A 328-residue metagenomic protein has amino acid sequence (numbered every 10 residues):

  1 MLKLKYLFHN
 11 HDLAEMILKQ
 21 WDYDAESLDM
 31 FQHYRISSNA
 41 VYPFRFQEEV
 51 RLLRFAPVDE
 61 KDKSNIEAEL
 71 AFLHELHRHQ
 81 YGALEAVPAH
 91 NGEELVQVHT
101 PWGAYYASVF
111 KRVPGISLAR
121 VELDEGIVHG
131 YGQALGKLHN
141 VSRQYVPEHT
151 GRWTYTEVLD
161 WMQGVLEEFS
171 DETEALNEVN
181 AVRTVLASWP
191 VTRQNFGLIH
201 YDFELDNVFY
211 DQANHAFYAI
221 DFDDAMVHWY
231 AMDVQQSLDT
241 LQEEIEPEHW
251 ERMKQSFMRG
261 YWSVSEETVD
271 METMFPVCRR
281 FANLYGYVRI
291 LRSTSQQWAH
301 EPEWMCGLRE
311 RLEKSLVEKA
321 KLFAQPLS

Functional and structural regions predicted by a protein language model:
M1-H90, D211-N214, L327-S328: Conserved NTP-binding catalytic cores of kinases and kinase-like/nucleotidyltransferase enzymes across multiple kinase
K19-L28, A181-T192: Short Pro/Gly-enriched beta-strand edge/turn motifs at strand-loop
S37-R45, L52-L53, A86, T184-M232: Active-site acidic catalytic loop and adjacent metal/ATP-binding pocket of ATP-dependent phosphoryl transfer enzymes
F46-V146: ATP-binding pocket architecture of kinase catalytic cores
R120-T173, F196: A cross-family kinase active-site recognition segment
G126, T268-R279: All-alpha amphipathic helical-bundle segments outside canonical DNA-binding/catalytic cores that form hydrophobic
Y230-S265, F281-W298: Active-site activation/catalytic loop segments of kinase-like enzymes and analogous catalytic loops in related
G286-S328: ATP/Mg2+ or Mg2+-diphosphate-binding catalytic cores that bind nucleotide phosphates or diphosphates via glycine-rich
